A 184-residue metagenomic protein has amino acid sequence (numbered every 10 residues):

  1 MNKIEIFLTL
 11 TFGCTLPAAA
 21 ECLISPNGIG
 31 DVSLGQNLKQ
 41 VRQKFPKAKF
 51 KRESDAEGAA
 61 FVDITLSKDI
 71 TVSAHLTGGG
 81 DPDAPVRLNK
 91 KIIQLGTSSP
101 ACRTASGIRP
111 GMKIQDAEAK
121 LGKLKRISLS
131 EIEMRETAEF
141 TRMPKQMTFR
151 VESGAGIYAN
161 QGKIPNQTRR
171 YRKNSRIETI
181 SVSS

Functional and structural regions predicted by a protein language model:
M1-N2, E21: The identity of the second residue at the extreme N-terminus of proteins
N2-T9: Sec-dependent signal peptide recognition, specifically the positively charged N-region followed immediately by
T11-A19: Hydrophobic h-region of N-terminal signal peptides that target proteins for export in Gram-negative bacteria
A18-M134, F140-M143, G156-S184: Short helix/turn-capping signatures at newly exposed starts of structured segments
